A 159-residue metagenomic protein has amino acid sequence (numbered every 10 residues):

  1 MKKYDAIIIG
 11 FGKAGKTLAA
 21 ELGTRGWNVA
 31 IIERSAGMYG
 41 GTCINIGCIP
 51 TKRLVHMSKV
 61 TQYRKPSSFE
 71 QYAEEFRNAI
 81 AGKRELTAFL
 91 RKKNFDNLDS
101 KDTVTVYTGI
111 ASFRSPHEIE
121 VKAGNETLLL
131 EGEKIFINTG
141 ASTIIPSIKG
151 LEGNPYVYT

Functional and structural regions predicted by a protein language model:
M1-G12: Beta1/beta-strand and adjacent pyrophosphate-binding region of the FAD-binding site in flavoprotein oxidoreductases
K2-Y4, E21-W27, E33-T159: Glycine-rich flavin
I9, I32-E33: The conserved SAM/SAH-binding core of class I Rossmann-like methyltransferase domains, concentrating on the hydrophobic
G15-K16: N-terminal Rossmann-fold NAD(P) dinucleotide-binding loop
